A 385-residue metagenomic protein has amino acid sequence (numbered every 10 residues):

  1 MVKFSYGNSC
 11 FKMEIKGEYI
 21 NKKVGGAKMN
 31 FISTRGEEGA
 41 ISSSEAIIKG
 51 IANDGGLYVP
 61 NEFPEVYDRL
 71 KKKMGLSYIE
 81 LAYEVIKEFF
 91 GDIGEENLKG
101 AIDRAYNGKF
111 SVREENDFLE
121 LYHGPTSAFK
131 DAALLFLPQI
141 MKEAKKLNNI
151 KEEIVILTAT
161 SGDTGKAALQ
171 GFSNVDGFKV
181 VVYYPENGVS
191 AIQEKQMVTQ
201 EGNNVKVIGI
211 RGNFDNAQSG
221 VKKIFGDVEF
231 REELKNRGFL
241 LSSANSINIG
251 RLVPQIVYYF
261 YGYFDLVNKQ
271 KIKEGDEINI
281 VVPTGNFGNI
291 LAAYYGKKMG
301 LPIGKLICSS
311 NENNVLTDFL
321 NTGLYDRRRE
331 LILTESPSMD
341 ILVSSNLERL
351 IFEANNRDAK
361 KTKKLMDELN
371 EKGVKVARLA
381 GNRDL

Functional and structural regions predicted by a protein language model:
Y6, E14, Y19-L385: PLP-dependent amino-acid enzyme catalytic core
